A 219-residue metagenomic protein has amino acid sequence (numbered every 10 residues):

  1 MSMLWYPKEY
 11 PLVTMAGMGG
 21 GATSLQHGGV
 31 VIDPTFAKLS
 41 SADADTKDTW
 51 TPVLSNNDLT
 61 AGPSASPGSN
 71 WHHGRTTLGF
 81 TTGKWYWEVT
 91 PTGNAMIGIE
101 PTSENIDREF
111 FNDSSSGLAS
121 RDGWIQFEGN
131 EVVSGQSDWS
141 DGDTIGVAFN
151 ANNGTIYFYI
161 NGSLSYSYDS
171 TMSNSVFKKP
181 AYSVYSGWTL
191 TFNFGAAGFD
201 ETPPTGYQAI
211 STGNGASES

Functional and structural regions predicted by a protein language model:
S2-S219: PRY/SPRY (B30.2) beta-sandwich protein-interaction domains and their adjacent Ser/Pro/Gly-rich low-complexity linkers
